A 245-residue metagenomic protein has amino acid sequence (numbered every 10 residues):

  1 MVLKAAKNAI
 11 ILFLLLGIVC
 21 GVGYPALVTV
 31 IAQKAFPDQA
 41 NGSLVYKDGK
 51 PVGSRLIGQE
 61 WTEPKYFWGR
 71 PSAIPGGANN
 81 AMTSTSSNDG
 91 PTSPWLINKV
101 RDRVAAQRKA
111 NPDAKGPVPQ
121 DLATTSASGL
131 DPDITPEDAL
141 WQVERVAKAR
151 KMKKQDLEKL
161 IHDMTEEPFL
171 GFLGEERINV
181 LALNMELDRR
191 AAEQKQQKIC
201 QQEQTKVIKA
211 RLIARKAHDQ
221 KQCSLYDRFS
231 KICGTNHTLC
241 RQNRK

Functional and structural regions predicted by a protein language model:
M1-K7: Cytosolic-side transmembrane helix boundary signature
K7, V28-A32, N184: Short, well-ordered alpha-helical packing segments
A9-L27: Hydrophobic membrane-insertion alpha-helices, especially the h-region of bacterial N-terminal signal peptides
G21, A26-A149, D156-E158, T165-P168: Flexible, solvent-exposed loop/hinge segments and secondary-structure transition points
W141-C200, K206-K209, G234, R241: Extracytoplasmic/periplasmic C-terminal soluble domains
C200, K206-K245: Post-signal/leader-peptide non-cytosolic segments of secretory proteins
